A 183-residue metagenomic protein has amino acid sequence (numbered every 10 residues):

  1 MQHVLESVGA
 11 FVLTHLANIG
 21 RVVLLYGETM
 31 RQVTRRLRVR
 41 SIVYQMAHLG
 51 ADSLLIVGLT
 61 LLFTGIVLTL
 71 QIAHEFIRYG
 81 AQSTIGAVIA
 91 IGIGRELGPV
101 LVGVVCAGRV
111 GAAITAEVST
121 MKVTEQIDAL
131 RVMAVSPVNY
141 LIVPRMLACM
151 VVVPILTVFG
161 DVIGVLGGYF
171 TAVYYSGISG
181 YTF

Functional and structural regions predicted by a protein language model:
M1-I42: Short, membrane-interfacial amphipathic segments enriched in basic
T34-L59: Membrane-interface helix starts
V43-A51, G86, A90-G94, G98 (+2 more regions): Alpha-helical membrane-interface segments at transmembrane helix boundaries
G50, L54, G58, L97 (+3 more regions): Selective transmembrane-helix segments that form parts of the transport pathway or gating/packing helices in multipass
I56-Q71: Hydrophobic alpha-helical transmembrane segments of multi-pass membrane transport/permease proteins
Q71-G94, V162-F183: Membrane-interfacial helix-loop-helix connectors in multipass membrane proteins
V104-K122: A hydrophobic alpha-helix feature that marks transmembrane segments and, especially, their cytosolic C-terminal ends
V118-V143: Short cytoplasmic-facing helical segments at TM-TM junctions of multi-pass membrane proteins
